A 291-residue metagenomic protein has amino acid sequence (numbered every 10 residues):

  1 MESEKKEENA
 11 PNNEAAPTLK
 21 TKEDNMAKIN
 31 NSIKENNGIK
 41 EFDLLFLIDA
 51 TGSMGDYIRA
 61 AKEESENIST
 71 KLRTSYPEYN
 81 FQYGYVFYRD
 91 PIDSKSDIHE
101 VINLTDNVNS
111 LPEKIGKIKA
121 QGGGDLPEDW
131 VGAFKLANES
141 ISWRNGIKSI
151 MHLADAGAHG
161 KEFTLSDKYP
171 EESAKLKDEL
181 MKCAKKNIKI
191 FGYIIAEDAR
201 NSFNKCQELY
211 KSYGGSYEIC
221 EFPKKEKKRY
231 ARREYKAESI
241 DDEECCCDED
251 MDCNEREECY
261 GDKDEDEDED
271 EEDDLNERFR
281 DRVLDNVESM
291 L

Functional and structural regions predicted by a protein language model:
E2-E8, E14-D248, E258-Y260, D264 (+1 more regions): Divalent cation-coordinating acidic motifs and surrounding scaffolds that mediate Ca2+/Mg2+/Mn2+/Zn2+-dependent binding
